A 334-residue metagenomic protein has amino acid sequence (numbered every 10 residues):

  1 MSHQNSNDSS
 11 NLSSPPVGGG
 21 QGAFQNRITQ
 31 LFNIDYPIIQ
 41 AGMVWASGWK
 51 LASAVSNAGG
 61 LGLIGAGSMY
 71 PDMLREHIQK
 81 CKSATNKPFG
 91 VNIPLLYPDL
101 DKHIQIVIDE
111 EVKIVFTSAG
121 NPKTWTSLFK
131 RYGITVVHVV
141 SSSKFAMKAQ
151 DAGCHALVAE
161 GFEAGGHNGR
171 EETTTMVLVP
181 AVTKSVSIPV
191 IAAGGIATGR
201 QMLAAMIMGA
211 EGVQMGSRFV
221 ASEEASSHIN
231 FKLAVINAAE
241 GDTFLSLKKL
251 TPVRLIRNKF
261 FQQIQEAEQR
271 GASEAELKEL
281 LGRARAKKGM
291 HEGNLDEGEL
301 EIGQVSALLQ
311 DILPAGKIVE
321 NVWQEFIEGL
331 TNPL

Functional and structural regions predicted by a protein language model:
S2-H3, G20-S185: Active-site entrance/lid segments in N-terminal catalytic domains of soluble metabolic enzymes
H3, D8-N11: Intrinsic-disorder-associated, low-complexity terminal segments enriched in Asp/Asn/His/Tyr and depleted of Lys/Arg
S6, G169-I191, A197-L334: Conserved active-site-proximal phosphate/metal-binding subdomains
S6, P15-G19: A cross-taxon signal for low-complexity, glycine/charged-rich
N11, Q21-A23, E274, S306: Polar low-complexity intrinsically disordered regions enriched in Ser/Thr and small residues
P16, V158-E160, P314: Intrinsically disordered, low-complexity serine/threonine-rich segments
I39, A192-A193: Short pre-catalytic strand/loop immediately N-terminal to key active-site residues, enriched for Gly-Thr
M43, G195-I196: Active-site metal-binding loops of divalent metal-dependent hydrolases
